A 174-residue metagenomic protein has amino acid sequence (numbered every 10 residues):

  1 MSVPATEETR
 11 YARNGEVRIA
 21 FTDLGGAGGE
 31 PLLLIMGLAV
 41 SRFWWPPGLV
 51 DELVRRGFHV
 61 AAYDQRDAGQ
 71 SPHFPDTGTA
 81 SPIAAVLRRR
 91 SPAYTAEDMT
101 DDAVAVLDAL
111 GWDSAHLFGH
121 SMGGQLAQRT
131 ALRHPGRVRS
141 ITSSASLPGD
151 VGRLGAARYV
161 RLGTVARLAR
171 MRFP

Functional and structural regions predicted by a protein language model:
S2-R18: N-terminal cap/lid segment of alpha/beta-hydrolase-fold proteins
R13-R89: Conserved HGGG/HGGXW glycine-rich cap/lid loop of the alpha/beta-hydrolase fold
L34-L38, S121, S146: Glycine-rich His-Gly loop
D64, H116, S140-T142: Residue in the alpha/beta-hydrolase core beta-strand immediately N-terminal to the catalytic nucleophile
E97-A115: Conserved acidic catalytic loop of the alpha/beta-hydrolase fold
M99, L117-G119, S144: Short beta-strand immediately N-terminal to the catalytic nucleophile in serine-hydrolase-like folds
G119, G123, A127: Gly/Ala-rich beta-loop-alpha elbow adjacent to hydrolase catalytic centers
Q128, L132, R139-F173: Flexible "cap/lid" loop of the alpha/beta hydrolase fold
